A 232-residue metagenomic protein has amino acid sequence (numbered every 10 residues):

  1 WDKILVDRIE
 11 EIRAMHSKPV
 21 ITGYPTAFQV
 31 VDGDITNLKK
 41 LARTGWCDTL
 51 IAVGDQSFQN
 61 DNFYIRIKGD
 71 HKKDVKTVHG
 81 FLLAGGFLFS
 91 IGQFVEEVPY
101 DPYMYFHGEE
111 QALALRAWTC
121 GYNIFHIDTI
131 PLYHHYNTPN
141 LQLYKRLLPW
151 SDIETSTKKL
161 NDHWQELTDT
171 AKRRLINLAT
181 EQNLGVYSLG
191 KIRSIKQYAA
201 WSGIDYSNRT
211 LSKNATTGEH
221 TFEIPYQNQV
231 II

Functional and structural regions predicted by a protein language model:
W1-P99, H135-D152: Conserved catalytic core of nucleotide-sugar-dependent glycosyltransferases
I12, A27, W118-G121, L175: Generic helix-packing signal
H16, H71, H79, H107 (+4 more regions): Histidine (H) residue identity feature
F58-V75, H79-F89, N140-I232: Terminal low-complexity segments of carbohydrate-biosynthetic enzymes
L82, V95-H126, I130-Y133: Donor nucleotide-sugar recognition loop
